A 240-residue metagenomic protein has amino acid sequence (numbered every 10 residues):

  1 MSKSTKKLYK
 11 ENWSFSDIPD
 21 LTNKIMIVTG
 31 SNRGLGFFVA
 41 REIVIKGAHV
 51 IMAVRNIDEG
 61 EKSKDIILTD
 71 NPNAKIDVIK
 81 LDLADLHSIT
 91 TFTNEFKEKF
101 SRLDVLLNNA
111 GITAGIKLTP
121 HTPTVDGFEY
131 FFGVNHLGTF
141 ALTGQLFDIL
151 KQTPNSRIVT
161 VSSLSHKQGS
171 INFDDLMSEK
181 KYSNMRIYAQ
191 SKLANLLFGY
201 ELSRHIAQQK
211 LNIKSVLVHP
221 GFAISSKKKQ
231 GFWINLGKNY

Functional and structural regions predicted by a protein language model:
S4-G237: Rossmann-fold NAD(P)H-dependent dehydrogenase/reductase core
